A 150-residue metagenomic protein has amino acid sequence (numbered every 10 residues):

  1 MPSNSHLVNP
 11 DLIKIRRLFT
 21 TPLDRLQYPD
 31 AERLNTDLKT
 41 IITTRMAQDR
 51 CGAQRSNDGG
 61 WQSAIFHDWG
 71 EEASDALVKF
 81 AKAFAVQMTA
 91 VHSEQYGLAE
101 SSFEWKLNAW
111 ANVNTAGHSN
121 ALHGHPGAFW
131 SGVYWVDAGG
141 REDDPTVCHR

Functional and structural regions predicted by a protein language model:
P2-L98: Non-heme Fe(II)/2-oxoglutarate
R16-R17, S102, H123: Sterically constrained small-residue positions within well-ordered secondary structures of folded domains
S74, V78-A81, E104-L107, V113 (+1 more regions): Hydrophobic alpha-helical segments and helix-packing faces
H92-A116: Hydrophobic beta-strand-centered segment that forms part of the acyl-chain substrate-binding groove
N108-R150: Catalytic core of non-heme Fe(II) oxygenases with the double-stranded beta-helix
